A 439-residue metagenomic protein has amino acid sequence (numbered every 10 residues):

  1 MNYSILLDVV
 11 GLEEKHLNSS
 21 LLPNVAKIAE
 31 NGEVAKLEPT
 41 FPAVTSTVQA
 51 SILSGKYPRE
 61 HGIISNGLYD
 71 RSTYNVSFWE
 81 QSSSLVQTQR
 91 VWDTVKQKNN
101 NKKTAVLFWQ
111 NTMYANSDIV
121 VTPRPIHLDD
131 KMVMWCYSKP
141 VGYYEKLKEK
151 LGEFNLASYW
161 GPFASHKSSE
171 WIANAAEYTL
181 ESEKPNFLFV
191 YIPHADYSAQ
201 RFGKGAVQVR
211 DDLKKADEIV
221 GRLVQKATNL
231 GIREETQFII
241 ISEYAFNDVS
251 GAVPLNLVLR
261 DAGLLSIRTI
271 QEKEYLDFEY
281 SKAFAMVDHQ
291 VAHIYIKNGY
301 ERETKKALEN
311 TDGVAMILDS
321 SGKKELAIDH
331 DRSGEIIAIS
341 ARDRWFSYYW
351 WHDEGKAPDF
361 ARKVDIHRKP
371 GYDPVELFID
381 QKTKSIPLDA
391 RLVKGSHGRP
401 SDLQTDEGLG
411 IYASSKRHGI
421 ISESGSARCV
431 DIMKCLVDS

Functional and structural regions predicted by a protein language model:
Y3-I5, P185-F189, Q237, E335: Residue-level preference for the first positions of well-ordered beta-strands
I5-L6, N24, K214-L259, L264 (+2 more regions): Metal-dependent active-site segment of extracytoplasmic phospho-/sulfohydrolases and closely related
L7-V9, E30-A35, T45-A50, G67-E80 (+2 more regions): Glycine-/proline-rich flexible loop or hinge segments
G11-E13, P42-A43, P58, W109-Y114 (+5 more regions): Short, solvent-exposed loop/turn segments at secondary-structure junctions
L17-E60, A105: Short, structured active-site-proximal loop/turn typified by the sulfatase FGly-forming signature C/S-X-P-X-R
L22-N24, V120-R124, G203-V207, A252-L259 (+1 more regions): Short secondary-structure boundary/capping segments
K56-G203, K215, F284-M286, Q290-I296 (+4 more regions): His/Asp/Glu-rich, glycine-adjacent segments that coordinate divalent cations and/or stabilize oxyanion chemistry on
T88, L276-C435: Active-site neighborhoods of enzymes that stabilize oxyanions during catalysis
